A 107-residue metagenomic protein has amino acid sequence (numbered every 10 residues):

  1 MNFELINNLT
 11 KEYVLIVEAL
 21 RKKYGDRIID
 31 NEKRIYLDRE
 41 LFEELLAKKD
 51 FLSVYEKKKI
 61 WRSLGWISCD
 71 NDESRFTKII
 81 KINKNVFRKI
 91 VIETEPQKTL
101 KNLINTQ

Functional and structural regions predicted by a protein language model:
M1-Q107: Extended alpha-helical interface modules used as scaffolds for assembling large macromolecular complexes
